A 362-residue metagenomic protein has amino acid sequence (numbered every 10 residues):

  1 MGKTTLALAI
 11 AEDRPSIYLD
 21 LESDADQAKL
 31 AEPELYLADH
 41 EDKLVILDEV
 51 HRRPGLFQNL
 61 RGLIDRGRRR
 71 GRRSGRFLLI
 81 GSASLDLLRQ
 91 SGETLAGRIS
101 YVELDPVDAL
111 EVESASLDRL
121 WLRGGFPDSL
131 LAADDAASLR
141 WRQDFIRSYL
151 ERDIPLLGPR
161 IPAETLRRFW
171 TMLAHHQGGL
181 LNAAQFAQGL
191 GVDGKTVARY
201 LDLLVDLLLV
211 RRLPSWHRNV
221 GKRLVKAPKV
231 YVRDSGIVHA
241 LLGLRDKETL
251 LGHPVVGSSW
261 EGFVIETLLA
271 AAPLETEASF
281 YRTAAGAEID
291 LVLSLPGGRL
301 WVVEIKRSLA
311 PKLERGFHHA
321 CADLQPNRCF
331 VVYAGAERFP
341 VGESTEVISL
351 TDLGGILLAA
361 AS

Functional and structural regions predicted by a protein language model:
T4: Walker A/P-loop
S16-L44: Short glycine-rich substrate-engagement loop in P-loop NTPases that contacts/grips substrate
E41-N59: Conserved P-loop NTPase "ATPase switch" module shared by AAA+ and STAND
F57-L79, E93: Conserved catalytic/switch belt of AAA+ P-loop NTPases
L85-S100, S116: Short regulatory helix/loop adjacent to the ATP-binding pocket of P-loop NTPases
P106, G335-S362: Domain-level recognition of nuclease-like catalytic cores that cleave nucleotide substrates
D135-R299: Accessory nucleic acid-recognition modules appended to NTPase machines
